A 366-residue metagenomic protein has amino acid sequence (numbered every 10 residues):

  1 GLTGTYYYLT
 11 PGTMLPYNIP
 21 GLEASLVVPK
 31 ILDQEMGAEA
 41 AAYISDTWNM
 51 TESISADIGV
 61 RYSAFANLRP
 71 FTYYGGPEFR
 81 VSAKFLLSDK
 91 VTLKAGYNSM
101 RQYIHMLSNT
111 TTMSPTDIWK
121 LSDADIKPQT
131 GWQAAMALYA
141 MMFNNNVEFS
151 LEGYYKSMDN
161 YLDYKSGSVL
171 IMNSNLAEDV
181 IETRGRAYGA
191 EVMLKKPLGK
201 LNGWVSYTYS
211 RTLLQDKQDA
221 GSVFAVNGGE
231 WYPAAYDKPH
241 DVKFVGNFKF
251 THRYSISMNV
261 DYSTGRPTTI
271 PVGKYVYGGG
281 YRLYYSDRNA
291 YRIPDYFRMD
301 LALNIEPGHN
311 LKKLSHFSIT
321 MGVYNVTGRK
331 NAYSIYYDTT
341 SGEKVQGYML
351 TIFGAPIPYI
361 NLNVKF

Functional and structural regions predicted by a protein language model:
G1-P70, S150, W204: Face-selective signature of the C-terminal outer-membrane beta-barrel domain
L2-Y6, I58-A64, A95-S99, D117 (+6 more regions): Transmembrane beta-barrel strands of outer-membrane/channel proteins
K30-I31, E35, K127, N144-S206 (+4 more regions): Outer membrane beta-barrel strand-and-loop segments of large Gram-negative receptors, especially TonB-dependent
M36-A40, Y73-P77, T130-A134, R184-Y188 (+5 more regions): Residues that define the transmembrane beta-barrel architecture of outer-membrane proteins
M50-S53, K90, F143-N146, K200 (+2 more regions): Short loop/turn motifs that connect adjacent beta-strands in outer-membrane beta-barrel proteins
E52, Y155-S157, E178-V272: Gram-negative outer-membrane beta-barrel transporters
F71, D89-A134, G153-E178, Q218 (+2 more regions): Surface-exposed extracellular loop regions of Gram-negative outer-membrane beta-barrel proteins, predominantly
R253, Y262-G280, R298, N304-F366: C-terminal beta-signal and adjacent terminal beta-strands/loops of Gram-negative outer-membrane beta-barrel proteins
